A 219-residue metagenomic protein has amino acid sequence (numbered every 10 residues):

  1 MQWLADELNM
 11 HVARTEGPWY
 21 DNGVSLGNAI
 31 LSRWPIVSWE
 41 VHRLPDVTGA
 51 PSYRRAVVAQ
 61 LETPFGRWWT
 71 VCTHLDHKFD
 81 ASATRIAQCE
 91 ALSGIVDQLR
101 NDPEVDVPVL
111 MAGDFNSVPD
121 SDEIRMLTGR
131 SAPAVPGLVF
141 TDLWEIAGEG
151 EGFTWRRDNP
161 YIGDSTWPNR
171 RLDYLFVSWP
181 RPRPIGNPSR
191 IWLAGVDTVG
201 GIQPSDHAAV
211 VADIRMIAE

Functional and structural regions predicted by a protein language model:
M1-D6, T48, A87-C89, M126-R130: Glycine-rich, phosphate-binding/catalytic loops in enzymes
M1-D76, Y174, S189-R190: Structured beta-strand-rich core segments of catalytic domains in phosphoester-bond hydrolases
Y20-G23, H77-D80, N116-D122: Active-site environment of divalent metal-dependent phosphoester hydrolases
V24-G27, S52, S82-R85, S121-R125 (+1 more regions): Short aromatic-enriched loop/helix-cap "lid" or pocket-rim segments at secondary-structure transitions that line
P51-Y53, A83-A91, P119, W167-P168 (+1 more regions): Soluble or luminal CAZymes and related metallo-dependent hydrolases
V58-V71, A83-M126: His/acidic metal-ligating clusters that form di-metal
D97-L110, S117-E219: Metal-dependent phosphoester-hydrolase catalytic domains
